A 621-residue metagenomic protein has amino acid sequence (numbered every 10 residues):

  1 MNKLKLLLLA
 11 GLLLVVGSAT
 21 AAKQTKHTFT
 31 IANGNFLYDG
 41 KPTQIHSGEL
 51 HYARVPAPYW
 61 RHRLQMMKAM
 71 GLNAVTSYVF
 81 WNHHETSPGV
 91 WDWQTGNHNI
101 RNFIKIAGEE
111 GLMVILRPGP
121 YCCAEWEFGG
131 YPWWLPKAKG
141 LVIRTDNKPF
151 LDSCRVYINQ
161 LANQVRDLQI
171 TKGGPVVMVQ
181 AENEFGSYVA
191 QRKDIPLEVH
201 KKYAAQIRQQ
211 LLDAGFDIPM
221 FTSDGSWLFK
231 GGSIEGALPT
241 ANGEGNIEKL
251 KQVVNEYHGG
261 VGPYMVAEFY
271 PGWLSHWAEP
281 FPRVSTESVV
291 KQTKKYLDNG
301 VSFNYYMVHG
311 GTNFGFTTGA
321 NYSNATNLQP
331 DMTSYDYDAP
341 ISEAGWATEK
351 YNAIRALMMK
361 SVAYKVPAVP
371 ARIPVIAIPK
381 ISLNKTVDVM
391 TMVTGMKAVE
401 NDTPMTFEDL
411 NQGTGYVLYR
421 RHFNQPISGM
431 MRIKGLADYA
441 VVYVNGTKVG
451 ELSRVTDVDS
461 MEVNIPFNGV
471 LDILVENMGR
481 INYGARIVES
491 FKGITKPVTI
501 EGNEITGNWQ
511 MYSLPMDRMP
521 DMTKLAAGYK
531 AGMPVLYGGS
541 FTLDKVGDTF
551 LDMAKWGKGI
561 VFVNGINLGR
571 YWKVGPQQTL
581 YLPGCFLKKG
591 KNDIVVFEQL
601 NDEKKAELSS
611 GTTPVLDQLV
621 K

Functional and structural regions predicted by a protein language model:
M1-Q24: Bacterial Sec-dependent N-terminal signal peptides
A21-A74, K105, V546, W556: N-terminal carbohydrate-binding accessory modules
D39-K41, Y78, H83-W91, A124-P149 (+1 more regions): Aromatic- and acidic-residue-enriched carbohydrate-binding clefts of CAZyme catalytic domains
H51-A69, P88-G108, K202-A205, V455-S460 (+2 more regions): Aromatic- and glycine-enriched glycan-recognition loops and surfaces that form the carbohydrate-binding subsites
W60-G129, R208-D213: Aromatic-lined substrate-binding rim segments of carbohydrate-active enzymes
L116, P120-S153, L161-N304: Substrate-binding/catalytic cleft of secreted carbohydrate-active enzymes, primarily glycoside hydrolases
L151-V165, K172-A181, G186-S187, Q191 (+9 more regions): Carbohydrate-binding surfaces of carbohydrate-active enzymes
S428-Y443, L471, F541-N564, Y571-W572 (+1 more regions): Aromatic-lined ligand-binding clefts that engage carbohydrates, nucleic acids, or primary amines
